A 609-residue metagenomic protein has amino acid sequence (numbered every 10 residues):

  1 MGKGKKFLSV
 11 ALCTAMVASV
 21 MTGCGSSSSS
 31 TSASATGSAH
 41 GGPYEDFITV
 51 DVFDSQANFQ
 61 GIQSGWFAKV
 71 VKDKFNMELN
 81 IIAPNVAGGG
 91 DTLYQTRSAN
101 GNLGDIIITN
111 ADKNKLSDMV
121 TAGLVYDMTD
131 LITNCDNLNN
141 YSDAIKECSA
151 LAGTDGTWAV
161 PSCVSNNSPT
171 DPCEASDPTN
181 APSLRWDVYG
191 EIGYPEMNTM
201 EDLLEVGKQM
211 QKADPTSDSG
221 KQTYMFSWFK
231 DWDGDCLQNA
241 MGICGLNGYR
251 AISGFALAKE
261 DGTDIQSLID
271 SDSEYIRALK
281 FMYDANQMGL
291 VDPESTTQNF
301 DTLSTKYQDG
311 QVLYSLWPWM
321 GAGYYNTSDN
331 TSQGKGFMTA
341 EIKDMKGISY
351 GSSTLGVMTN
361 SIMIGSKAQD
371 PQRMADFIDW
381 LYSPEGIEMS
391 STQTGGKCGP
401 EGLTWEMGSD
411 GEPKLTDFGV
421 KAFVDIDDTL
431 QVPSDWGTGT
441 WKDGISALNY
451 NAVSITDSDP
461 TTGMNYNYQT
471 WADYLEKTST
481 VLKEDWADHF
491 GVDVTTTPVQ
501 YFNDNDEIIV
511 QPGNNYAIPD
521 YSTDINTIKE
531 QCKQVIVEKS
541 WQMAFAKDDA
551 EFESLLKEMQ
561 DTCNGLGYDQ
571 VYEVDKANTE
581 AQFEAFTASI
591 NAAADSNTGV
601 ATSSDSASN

Functional and structural regions predicted by a protein language model:
G4-V10, C24-D202, C236, N247-F255 (+3 more regions): Conserved N-terminal structural module of periplasmic/extracytoplasmic solute-binding proteins
S19-G23: C-terminal motif of bacterial Sec signal peptides marking the signal peptidase cleavage site
D46-V50, F75-L79, N100-D105, L124-Y126 (+6 more regions): Loop/turn elements at helix/coil->beta-strand transitions in domains of secreted/extracellular proteins
Q56-Q63, N166-S183, G190-E196, D231-M288 (+3 more regions): Extracytoplasmic/periplasmic substrate-binding proteins
G123-A152, G207-M210, K221-K259, Q311-T331: Carboxylate/His-rich catalytic cores and anion/metal-binding grooves
T129, P161-D235, K259-T302, K306 (+2 more regions): Helix-loop-helix "hinge/cap" segment bordering the ligand-binding cleft or interdomain interface
G310-D427: Structured mid-domain segments that build the active-site/substrate or prosthetic-cofactor binding neighborhood
M389-E538: Conserved small-residue motifs centered on glycine
